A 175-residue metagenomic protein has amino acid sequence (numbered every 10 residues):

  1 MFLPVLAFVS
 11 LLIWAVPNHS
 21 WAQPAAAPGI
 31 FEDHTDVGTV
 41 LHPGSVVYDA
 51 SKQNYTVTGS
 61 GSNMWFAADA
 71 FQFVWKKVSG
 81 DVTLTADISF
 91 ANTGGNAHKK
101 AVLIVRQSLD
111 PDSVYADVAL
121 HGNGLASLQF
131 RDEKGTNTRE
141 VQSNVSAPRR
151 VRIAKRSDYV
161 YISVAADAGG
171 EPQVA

Functional and structural regions predicted by a protein language model:
L3-N18: Bacterial N-terminal signal peptides
Q23-A175: Extracellular glycan-recognition regions
